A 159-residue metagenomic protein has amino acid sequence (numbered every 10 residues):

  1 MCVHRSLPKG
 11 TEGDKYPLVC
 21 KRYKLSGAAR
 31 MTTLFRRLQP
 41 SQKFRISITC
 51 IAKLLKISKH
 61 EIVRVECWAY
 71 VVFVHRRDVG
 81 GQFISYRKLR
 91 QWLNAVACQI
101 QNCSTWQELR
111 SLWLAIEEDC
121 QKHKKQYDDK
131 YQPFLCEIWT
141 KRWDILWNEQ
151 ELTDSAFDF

Functional and structural regions predicted by a protein language model:
C2, I100-Q101, R110, K125 (+2 more regions): Basic, alpha-helical nucleic-acid-binding regions used in initiation and control of genome expression
C2-P8, L146-F159: Short amphipathic alpha-helical segments
S6-W92: N-terminal accessory interaction module
A52, A97, R110-W113, E117 (+1 more regions): Residue-level detector of alpha-helical secondary structure
V63, E108-Y127: Amphipathic, non-membrane alpha-helical rod segments
W68-V96, Y127-D154: Repeat-associated, polar segments at repeat-unit boundaries in modular proteins
